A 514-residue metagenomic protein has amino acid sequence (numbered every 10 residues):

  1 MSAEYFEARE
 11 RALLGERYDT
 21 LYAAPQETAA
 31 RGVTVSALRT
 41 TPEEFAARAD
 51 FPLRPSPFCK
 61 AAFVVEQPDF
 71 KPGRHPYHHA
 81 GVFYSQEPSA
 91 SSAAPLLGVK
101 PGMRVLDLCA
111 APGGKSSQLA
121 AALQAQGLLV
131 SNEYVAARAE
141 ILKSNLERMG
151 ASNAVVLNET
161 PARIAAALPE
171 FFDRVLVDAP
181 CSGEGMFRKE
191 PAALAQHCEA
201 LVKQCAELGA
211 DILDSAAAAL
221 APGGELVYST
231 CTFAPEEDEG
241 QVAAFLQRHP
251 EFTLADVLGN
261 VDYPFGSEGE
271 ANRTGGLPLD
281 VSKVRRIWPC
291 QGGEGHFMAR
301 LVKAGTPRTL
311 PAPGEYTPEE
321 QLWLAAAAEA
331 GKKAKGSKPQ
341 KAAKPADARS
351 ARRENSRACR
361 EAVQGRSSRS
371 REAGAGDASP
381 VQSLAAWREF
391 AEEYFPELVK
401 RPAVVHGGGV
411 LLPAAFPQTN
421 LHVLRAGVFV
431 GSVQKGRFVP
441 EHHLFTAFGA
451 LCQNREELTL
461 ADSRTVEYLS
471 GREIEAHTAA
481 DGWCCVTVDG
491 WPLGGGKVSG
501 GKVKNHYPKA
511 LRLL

Functional and structural regions predicted by a protein language model:
M1-R48, A304-L514: Polybasic, low-complexity RNA-engagement segments
R54, F58-V99, L142, V498 (+1 more regions): Class I SAM-dependent transferase core
G102-A111: Conserved class I S-adenosyl-L-methionine
P112-A125: Conserved SAM-binding loop of SAM-dependent methyltransferases across substrates and taxa, primarily the Class I
Q124, L220-P222: Helix-to-beta-strand junctions that scaffold the AdoMet/dcAdoMet cofactor pocket in Class I SAM-dependent enzymes
Q126-V130: Short beta-strand element of Class I
N132-E170, V177: S-adenosyl-L-methionine
A137, R174-D214, V227, C231-E239 (+3 more regions): Mobile active-site "lid"/loop adjacent to the S-adenosyl-L-methionine
